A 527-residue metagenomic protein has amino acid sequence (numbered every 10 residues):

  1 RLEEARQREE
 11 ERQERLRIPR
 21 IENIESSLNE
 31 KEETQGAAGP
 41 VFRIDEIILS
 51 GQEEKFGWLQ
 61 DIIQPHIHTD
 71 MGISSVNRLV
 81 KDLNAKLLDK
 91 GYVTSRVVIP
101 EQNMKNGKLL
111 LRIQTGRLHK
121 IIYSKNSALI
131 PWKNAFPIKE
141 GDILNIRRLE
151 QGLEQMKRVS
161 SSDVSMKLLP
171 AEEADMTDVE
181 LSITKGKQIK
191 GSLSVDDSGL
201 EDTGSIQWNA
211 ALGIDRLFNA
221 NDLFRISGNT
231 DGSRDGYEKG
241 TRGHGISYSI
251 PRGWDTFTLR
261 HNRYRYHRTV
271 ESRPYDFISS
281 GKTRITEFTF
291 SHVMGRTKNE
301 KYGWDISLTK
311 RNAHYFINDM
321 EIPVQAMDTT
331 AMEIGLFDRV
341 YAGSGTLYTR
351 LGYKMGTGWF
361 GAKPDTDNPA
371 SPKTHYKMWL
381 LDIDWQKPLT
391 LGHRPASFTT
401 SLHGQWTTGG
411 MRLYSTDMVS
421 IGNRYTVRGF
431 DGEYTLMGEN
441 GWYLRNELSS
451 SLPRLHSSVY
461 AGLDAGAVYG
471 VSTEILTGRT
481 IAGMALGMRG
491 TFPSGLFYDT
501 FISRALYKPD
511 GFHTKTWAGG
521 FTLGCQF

Functional and structural regions predicted by a protein language model:
R1-G199, A211, N229-R242, S401-L402: Periplasmic polypeptide-binding modules associated with outer-membrane biogenesis and secretion
G141, D196-S198, D231-R234, E271-F277 (+5 more regions): Extracellular loop and loop/strand-boundary signature of outer-membrane beta-barrel proteins
V164, I189-G191, F218-F224, G253-L259 (+5 more regions): Repeated loop/turn-to-beta-strand initiation elements of outer-membrane beta-barrel proteins
D175, G204-W208, G240-H244, K282-T286 (+5 more regions): Residues that define the transmembrane beta-barrel architecture of outer-membrane proteins
V195-G199, R216, G228-R234, R252 (+11 more regions): Transmembrane beta-strands of outer-membrane beta-barrel pores
L212, M488-G490, K515-F527: Outer-membrane beta-barrel "beta-signal"
G236-L336: Transmembrane beta-barrel wall of Gram-negative outer-membrane proteins
F316-A465, Y469-V471: C-terminal outer-membrane beta-barrel translocator/porin domains of Gram-negative envelope proteins and their
